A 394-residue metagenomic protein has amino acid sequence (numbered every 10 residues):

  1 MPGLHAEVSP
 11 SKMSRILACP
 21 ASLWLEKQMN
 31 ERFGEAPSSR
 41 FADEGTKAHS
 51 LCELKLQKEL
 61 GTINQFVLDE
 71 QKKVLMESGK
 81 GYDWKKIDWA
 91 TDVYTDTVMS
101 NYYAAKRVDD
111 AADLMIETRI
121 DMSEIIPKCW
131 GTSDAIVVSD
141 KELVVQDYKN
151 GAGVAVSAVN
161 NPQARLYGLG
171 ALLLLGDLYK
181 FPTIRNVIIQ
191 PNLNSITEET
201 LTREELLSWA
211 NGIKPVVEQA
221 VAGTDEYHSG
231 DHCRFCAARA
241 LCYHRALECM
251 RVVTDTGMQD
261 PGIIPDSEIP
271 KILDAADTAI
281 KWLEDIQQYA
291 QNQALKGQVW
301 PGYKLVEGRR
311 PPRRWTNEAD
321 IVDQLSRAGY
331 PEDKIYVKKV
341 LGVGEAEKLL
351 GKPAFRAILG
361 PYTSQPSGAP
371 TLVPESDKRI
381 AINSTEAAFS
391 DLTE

Functional and structural regions predicted by a protein language model:
M1-L143, T183-R185, T197, A276: Metal-dependent nuclease catalytic cores that hydrolyze phosphodiester bonds in DNA/RNA, characterized by
M29, L56-L60, N150-G153, G168-G176 (+7 more regions): Hydrophobic/aromatic-lined pockets within catalytic cores
P37, F41, A155-N160, P265: Alpha-helix N-cap/helix-initiation motif
V67-G79, H232, R239, Q291-A319: Charge-rich, acidic-biased intrinsically disordered regions
K72, D110-Q219, E347: Mg2+/Mn2+-dependent nuclease catalytic core
R185, L207, N211-T278, I380-E394: Short, charged, low-complexity amphipathic alpha-helix
T254-P311: Contiguous, amphipathic alpha-helical segments that mediate oligomerization or scaffolding in large protein assemblies
Q298-E394: Charged, polyampholytic interaction/assembly segments that form long, compositionally biased interfaces
